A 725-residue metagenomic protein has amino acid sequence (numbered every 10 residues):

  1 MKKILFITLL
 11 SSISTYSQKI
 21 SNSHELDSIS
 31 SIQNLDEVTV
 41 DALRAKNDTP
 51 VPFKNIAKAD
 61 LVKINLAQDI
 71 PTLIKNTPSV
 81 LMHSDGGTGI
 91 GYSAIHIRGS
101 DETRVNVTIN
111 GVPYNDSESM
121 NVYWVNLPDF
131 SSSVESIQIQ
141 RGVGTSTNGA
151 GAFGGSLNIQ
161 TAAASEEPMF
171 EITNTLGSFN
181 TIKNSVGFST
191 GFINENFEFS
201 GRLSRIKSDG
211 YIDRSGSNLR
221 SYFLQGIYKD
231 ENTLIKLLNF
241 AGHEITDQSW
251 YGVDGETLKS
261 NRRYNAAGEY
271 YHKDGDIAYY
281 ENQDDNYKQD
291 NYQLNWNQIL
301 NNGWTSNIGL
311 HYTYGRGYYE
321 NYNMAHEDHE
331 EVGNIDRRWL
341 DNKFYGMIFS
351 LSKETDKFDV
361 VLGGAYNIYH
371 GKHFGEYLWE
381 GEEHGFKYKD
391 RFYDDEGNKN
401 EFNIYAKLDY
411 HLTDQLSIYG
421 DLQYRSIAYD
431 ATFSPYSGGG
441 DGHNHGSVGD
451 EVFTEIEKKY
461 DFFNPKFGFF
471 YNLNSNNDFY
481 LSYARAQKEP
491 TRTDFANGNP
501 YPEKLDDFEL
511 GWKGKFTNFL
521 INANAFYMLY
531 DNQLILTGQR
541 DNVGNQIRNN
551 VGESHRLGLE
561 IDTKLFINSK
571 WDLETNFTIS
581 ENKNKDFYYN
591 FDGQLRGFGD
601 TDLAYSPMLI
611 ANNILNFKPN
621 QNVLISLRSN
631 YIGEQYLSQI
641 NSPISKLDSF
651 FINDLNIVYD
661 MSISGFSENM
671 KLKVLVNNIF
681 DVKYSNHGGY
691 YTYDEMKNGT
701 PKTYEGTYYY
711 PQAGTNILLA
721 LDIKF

Functional and structural regions predicted by a protein language model:
I32-N65, A94: N-terminal periplasmic "start-of-domain" segments of outer-membrane beta-barrel proteins
P71-P113, E135: Extracytoplasmic beta-strand/coil segments of soluble accessory domains associated with Gram-negative outer-membrane
P113-R141, Q160: Short acidic/polar hinge/loop motifs at secondary-structure boundaries that mediate gating or recognition
L176-K207, I212-S249, D284-Y287, Y292-N302 (+3 more regions): Transmembrane beta-barrel wall of Gram-negative outer-membrane proteins
L234, N286-D441, F470-N472, N476-S482 (+4 more regions): Face-selective signature of the C-terminal outer-membrane beta-barrel domain
I299, T305-H311, N472, D478-A484 (+1 more regions): Membrane-embedded beta-barrel scaffold of Gram-negative outer-membrane proteins
D414, Y527, N549-I640: Gram-negative outer-membrane beta-barrel transporters
Q487, L573, K583, G633-Y636 (+1 more regions): C-terminal beta-signal and adjacent terminal beta-strands/loops of Gram-negative outer-membrane beta-barrel proteins
